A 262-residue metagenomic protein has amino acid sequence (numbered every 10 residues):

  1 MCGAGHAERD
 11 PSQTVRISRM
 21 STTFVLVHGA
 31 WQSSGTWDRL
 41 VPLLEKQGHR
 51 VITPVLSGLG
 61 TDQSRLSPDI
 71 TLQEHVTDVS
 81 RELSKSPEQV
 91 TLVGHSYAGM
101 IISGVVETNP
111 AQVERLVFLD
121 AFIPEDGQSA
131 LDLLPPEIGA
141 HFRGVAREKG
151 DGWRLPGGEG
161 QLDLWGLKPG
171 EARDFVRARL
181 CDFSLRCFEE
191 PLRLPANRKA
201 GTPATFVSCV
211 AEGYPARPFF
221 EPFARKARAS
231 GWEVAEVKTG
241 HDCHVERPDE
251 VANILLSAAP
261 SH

Functional and structural regions predicted by a protein language model:
G29-Q32, S96-Y97: Active-site glycine-rich loops that stabilize anionic/oxyanionic intermediates across multiple enzyme folds
W31-R39, V51: Serine-hydrolase catalytic-loop signature spanning alpha/beta hydrolases and amidase-signature enzymes
R50, L56-T91, E107-N109, A130-P136: Active-site loop/oxyanion-hole signature of alpha/beta-hydrolase fold enzymes
G94, A98, I102: Gly/Ala-rich beta-loop-alpha elbow adjacent to hydrolase catalytic centers
E107, V113, V117-G158, L162 (+2 more regions): Flexible "cap/lid" loop of the alpha/beta hydrolase fold
A178-N197, P218: Active-site nucleophile elbow and catalytic-triad environment of alpha/beta-hydrolase enzymes
V210-V245, E250, A258: Conserved loop-alpha-helix segment in the C-terminal half of the alpha/beta-hydrolase fold that carries the catalytic
